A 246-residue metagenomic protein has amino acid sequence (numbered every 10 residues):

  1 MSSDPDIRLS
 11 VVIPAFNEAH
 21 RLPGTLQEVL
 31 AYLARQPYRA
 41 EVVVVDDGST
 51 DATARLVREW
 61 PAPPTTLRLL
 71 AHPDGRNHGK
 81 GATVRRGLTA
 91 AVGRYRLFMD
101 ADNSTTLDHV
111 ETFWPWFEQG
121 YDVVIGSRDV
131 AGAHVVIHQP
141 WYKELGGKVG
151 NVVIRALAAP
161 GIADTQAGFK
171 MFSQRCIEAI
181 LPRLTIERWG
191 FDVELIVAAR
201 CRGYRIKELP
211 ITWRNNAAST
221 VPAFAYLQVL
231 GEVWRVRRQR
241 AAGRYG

Functional and structural regions predicted by a protein language model:
M1-A31, Y38: N-proximal low-complexity "stem/linker" segments adjacent to membrane-targeting elements
M1-I7, V152, L157-P160, R183-G246: Hydrophobic helical membrane-anchoring modules
I7-S10, L30-V43, A52, T65-R68: Short loop->beta transition adjacent to catalytic acidic/histidine clusters or analogous donor-positioning motifs
E18-R21, S49, K80, T106: Donor nucleotide-sugar binding loop of glycosyltransferases
A40-V43, A54-A90: Conserved donor nucleotide-binding strand/loop of the catalytic core
V42-V44, V123, I206: Hydrophobic/aromatic residues located in beta-strands of well-ordered beta-sheets within soluble catalytic
D46-R55, N103: A conserved acidic beta->alpha catalytic loop
H72-A90, Y95-F98, S104-W189, N215-G231: Acceptor/aglycone-binding surface of glycosyltransferases and processive sugar-polymer synthases
